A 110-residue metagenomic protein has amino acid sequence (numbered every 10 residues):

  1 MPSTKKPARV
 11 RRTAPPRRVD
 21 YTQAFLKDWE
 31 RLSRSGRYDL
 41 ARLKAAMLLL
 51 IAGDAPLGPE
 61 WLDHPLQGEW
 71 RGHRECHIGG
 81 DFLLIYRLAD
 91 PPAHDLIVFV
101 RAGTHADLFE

Functional and structural regions predicted by a protein language model:
M1-P15, E30, R37-L40, C76-L83 (+1 more regions): Enriched for short, Lys/Arg-rich terminal
R17, A46, L62, G72 (+1 more regions): A generic structural signal for short beta-strands and their flanking turns/coil linkers
R18-D20, S35, A55-L57: Short hydrophobic/aromatic-rich motifs at helix boundaries and adjacent loops
D28-S35, G53, H73: Alpha-helix C-capping/helix-to-loop hinge sites
D39-K44, A55: Short, highly charged
L49-C76: A short, surface-exposed loop/turn module that caps and links secondary-structure elements
